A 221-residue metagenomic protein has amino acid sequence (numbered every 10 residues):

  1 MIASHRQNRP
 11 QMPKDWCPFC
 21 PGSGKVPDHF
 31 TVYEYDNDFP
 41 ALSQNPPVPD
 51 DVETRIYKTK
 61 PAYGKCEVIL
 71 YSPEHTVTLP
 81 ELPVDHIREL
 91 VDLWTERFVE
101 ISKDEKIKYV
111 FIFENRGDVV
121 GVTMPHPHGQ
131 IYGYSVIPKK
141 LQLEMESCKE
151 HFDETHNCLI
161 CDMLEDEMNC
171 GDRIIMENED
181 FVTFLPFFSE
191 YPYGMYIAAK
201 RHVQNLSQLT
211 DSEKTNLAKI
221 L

Functional and structural regions predicted by a protein language model:
M1-H126, Y132-S212, L221: Active-site microenvironments that recognize anionic phosphate/pyrophosphate groups
